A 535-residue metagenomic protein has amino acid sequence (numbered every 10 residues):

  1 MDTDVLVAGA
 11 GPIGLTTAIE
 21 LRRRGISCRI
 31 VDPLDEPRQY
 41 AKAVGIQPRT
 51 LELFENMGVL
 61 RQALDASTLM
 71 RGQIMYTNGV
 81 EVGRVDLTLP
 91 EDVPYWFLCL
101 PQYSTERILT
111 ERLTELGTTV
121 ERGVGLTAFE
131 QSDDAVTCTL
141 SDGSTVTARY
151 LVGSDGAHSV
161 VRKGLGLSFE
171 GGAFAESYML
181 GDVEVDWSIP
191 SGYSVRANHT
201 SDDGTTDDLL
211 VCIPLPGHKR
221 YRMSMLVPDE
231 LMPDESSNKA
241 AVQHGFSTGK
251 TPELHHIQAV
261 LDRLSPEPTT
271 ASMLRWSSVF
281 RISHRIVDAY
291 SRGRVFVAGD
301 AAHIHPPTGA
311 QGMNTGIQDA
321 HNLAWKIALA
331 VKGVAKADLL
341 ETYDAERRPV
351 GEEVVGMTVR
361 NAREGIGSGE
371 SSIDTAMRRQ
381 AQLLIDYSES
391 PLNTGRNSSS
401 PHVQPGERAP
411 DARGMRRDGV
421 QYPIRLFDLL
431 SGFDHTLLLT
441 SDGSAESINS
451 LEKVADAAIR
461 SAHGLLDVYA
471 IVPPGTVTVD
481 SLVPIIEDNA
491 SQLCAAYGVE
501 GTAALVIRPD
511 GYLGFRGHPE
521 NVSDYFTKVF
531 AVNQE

Functional and structural regions predicted by a protein language model:
M1-M377, Y469, R516: Core Rossmann-like FAD-binding/catalytic domain of the broad FAD-dependent monooxygenase superfamily
D2-D4, A8, I19, R23-R24 (+7 more regions): Helical substrate-recognition/capping region of FAD-dependent monooxygenase/halogenase enzymes
